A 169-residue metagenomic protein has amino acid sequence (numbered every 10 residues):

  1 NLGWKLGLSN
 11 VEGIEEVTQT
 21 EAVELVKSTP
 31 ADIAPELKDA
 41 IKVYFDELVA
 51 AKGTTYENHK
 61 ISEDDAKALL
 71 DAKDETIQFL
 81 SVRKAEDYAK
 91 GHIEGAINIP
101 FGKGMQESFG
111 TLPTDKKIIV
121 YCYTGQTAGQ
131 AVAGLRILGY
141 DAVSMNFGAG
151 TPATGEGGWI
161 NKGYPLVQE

Functional and structural regions predicted by a protein language model:
N1-K60, D64, K73, A89-K117 (+1 more regions): Rhodanese-like catalytic fold shared by cysteine-dependent sulfurtransferases and DSP/PTP-type phosphatases
A66, Q78-R83, A96-I99: Short hydrophobic beta-strand that contains or immediately precedes a catalytic carboxylate
L69-L70: OB-fold nucleic-acid-binding modules
E86: Glycine-rich nucleotide phosphate-binding loop and flanking beta-alpha elements of Rossmann-like dinucleotide-binding
Y121: Short, surface-exposed ligand- or partner-binding patches at beta-edge/loop junctions that are enriched in aromatics
